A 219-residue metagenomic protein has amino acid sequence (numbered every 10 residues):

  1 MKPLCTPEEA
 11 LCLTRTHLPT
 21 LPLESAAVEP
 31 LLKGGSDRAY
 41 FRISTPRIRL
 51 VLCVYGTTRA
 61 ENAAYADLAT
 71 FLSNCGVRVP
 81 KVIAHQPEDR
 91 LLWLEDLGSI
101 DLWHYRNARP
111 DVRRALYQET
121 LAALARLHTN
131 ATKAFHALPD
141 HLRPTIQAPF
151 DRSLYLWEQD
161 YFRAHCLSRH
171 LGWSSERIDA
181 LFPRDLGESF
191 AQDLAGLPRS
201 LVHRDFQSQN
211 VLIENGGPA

Functional and structural regions predicted by a protein language model:
K2-A10: Solvent-exposed, charged helical/coil patches that constitute nucleic-acid or partner-interaction surfaces
A10, T14-P19, T132-A148, S153-L154 (+2 more regions): An alpha-helical support segment within catalytic cores of ATP-dependent transferases
H17-A26, C75-V77: Short secondary-structure junctions
L21-A27, A64-Y65, Q192-D193: Short Pro/Gly-enriched beta-strand edge/turn motifs at strand-loop
L23-F41: ATP-binding glycine-rich phosphate-binding loop
D37-S44, L52, L127, G187-A219: Active-site acidic catalytic loop and adjacent metal/ATP-binding pocket of ATP-dependent phosphoryl transfer enzymes
F41-W157, Y161, S168, A195: ATP-binding pocket architecture of kinase catalytic cores
